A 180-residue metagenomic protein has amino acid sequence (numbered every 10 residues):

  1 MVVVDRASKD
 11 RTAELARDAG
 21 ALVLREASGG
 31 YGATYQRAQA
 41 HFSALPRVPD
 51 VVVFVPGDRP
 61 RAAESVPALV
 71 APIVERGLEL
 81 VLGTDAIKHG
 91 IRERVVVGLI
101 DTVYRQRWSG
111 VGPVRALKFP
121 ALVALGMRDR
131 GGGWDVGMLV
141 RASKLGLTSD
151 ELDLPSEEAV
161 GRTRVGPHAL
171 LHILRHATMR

Functional and structural regions predicted by a protein language model:
D5-A13, R59: A conserved acidic beta->alpha catalytic loop
D18-G20: Short, structured coil segments at secondary-structure junctions
E26-G29, A33-A40, F54, A62-G132 (+1 more regions): Acceptor/aglycone-binding surface of glycosyltransferases and processive sugar-polymer synthases
F42-P49, E75: Glycine-rich phosphate-binding loop signature in dinucleotide/nucleotide-binding domains
P46-P60: Short beta-strand-to-loop acidic/aromatic patch adjacent to the donor-nucleotide binding site
M127-R180: Hydrophobic helical membrane-anchoring modules
